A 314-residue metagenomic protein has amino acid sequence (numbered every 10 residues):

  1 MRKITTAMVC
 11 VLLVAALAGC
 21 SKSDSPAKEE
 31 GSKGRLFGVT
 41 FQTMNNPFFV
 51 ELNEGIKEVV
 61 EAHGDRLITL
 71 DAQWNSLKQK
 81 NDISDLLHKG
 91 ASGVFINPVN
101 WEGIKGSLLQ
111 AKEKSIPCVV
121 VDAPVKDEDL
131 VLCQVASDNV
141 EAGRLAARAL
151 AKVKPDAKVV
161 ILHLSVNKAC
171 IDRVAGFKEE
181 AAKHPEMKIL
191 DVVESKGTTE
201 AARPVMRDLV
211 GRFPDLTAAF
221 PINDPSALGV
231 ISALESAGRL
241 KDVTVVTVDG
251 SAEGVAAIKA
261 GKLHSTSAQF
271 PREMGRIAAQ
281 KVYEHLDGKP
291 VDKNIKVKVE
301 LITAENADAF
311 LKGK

Functional and structural regions predicted by a protein language model:
M1-V9: Positively charged n-region of N-terminal signal peptides that target proteins for export
V14-L17: Bacterial Sec-type N-terminal signal peptides, specifically the leucine/valine-rich hydrophobic h-region
C20-K314: A residue-level marker of the well-folded mature domains of exported/periplasmic proteins
